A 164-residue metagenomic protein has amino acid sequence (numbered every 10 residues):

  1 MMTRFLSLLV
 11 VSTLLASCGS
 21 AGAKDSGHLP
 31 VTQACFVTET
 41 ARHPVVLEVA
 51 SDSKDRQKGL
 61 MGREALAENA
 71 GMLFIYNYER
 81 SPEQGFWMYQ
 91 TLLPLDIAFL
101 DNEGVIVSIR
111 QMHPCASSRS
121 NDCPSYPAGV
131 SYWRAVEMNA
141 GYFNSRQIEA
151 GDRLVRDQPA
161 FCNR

Functional and structural regions predicted by a protein language model:
M2-V11: Sec-dependent signal peptide recognition, specifically the positively charged N-region followed immediately by
A16-S17: C-terminal motif of bacterial Sec signal peptides marking the signal peptidase cleavage site
G22-R164: Compact, glycine-rich, soluble single-domain proteins
